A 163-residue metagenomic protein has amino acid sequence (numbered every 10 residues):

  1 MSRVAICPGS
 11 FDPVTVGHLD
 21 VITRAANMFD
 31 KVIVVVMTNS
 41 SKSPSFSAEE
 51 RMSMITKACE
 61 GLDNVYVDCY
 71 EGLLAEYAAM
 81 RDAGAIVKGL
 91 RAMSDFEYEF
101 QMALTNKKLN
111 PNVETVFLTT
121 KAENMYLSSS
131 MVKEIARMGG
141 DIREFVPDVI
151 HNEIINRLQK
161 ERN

Functional and structural regions predicted by a protein language model:
M1-N163: Nucleotidyltransferase catalytic core that binds NTPs
